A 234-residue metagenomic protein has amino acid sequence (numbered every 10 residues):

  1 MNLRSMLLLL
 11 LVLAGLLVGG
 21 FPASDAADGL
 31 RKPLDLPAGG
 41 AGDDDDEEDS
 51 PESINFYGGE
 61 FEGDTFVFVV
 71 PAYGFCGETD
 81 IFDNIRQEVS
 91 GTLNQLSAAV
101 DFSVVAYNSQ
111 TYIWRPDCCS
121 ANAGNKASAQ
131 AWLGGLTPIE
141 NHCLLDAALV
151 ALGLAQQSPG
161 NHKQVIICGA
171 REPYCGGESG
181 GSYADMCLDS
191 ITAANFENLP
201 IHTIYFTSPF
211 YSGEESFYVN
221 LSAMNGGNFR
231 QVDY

Functional and structural regions predicted by a protein language model:
L9-L17: Bacterial N-terminal signal peptides
G19-V67, Y73-I81, A123: Acidic, polar low-complexity linker/tail segments
G59-C119, D146-A148, K163-C168: Von Willebrand factor
G63-T65, A98-F102, P159-Q164, N195-H202 (+1 more regions): Loop/turn elements at helix/coil->beta-strand transitions in domains of secreted/extracellular proteins
V70-Y73, I85, V104, A151 (+4 more regions): DG-centered beta-turn motif at the end of beta-strands
A72-G77, N108-I113, P138-N141, A170-C175 (+1 more regions): Solvent-exposed loop/turn segments at secondary-structure junctions within structured extracellular/periplasmic domains
Y112, A121-H162, Y205-E214: Von Willebrand factor
R171-M224, R230-V232: VWA/integrin I-like adhesion module and closely mimicked acidic/polar interface patches used
